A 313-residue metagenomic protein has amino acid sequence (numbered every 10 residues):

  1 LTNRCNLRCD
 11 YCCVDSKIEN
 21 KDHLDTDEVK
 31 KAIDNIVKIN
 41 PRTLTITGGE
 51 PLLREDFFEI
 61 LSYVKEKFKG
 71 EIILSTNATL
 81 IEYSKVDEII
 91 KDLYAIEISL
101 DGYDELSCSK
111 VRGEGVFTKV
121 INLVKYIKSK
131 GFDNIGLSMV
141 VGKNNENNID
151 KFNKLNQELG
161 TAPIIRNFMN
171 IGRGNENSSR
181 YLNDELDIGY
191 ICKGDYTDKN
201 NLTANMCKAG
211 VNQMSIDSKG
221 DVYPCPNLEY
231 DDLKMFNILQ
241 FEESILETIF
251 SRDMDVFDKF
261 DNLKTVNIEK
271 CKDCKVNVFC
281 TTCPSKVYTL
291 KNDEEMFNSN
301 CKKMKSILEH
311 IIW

Functional and structural regions predicted by a protein language model:
L1-D27: Canonical Radical SAM [4Fe-4S] cluster-binding loop centered on the CxxxCxxC motif and its immediate flanking residues
L1-Y11, P41-I46, L52, Q213-I216 (+2 more regions): N-terminal pre-triad scaffold of radical SAM enzymes
Y11, D15-I18, G174, N183 (+5 more regions): Secreted/processed peptides and extracellular or luminal domains of membrane proteins
H23-E50, R54-N167: Radical SAM/AdoMet-radical enzyme domain recognition
K130-F132, N170-L202, N227-T281: C-terminal accessory region of radical SAM enzymes
C207-V211: Short, small/polar residue-rich loop motifs at catalytic or cofactor-binding pockets
L233, L263-W313: Radical SAM enzyme core and accessory elements
